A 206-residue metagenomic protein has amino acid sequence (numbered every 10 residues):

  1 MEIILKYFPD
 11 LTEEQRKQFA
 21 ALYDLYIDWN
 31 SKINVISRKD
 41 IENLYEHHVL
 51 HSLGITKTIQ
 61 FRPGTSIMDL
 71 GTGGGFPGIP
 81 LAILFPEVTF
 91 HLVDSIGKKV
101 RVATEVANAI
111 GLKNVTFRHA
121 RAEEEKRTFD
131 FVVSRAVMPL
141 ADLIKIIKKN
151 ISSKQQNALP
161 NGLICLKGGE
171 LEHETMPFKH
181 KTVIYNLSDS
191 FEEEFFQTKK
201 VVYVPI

Functional and structural regions predicted by a protein language model:
M1-R38, E42: N-terminal auxiliary segments of SAM/dcSAM-dependent transferases
D28, K32, Y45-P63: Conserved alpha-helix/loop element of class I SAM-dependent methyltransferases that forms part of the SAM/SAH-binding
N30, V106-A107, I151: Conserved hydrophobic residues forming the short capping helix/wall of the S-adenosyl-L-methionine
L53-S134, I144: Conserved SAM/SAH cofactor-binding pocket of Class I
I83-T89, I151-K154, A158: Conserved S-adenosyl-L-methionine
L140-N150: A short, conserved alpha-helix within the catalytic core of class I
Q156-E170: Conserved beta-strand signature within the Rossmann-like core of class I S-adenosyl-L-methionine
G168-I206: Active-site capping/gating segments
